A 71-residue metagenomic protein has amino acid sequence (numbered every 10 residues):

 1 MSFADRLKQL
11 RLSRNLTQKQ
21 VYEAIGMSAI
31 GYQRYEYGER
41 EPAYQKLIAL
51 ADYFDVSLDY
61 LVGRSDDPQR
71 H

Functional and structural regions predicted by a protein language model:
M1, L16, V56: Short beta-to-alpha loop/turn elements within the nucleotide-binding domains of ABC transporters
F3, L7, S57-L58: Hydrophobic side chains within well-formed alpha-helices
D5-A24, A49: Short basic helix-loop element that most often maps to the first helix and adjoining turn of HTH DNA-binding modules
L7, V21, Y32-Y35, L61: Conserved hydrophobic/aromatic packing and binding residues within compact polymer-binding modules
S13, D52, V62-H71: Short, charged recognition helix plus adjacent turn of helix-turn-helix-like nucleic-acid-binding domains
G26, Q45-Y60: DNA major-groove recognition helix of helix-turn-helix/homeodomain DNA-binding modules
G26-E41: Recognition helix of helix-turn-helix/homeodomain-like DNA-binding domains that insert into the DNA major groove
E39-A49, P68-R70: Short, basic-rich loop-to-helix N-cap that marks the start of a DNA-contacting helix
